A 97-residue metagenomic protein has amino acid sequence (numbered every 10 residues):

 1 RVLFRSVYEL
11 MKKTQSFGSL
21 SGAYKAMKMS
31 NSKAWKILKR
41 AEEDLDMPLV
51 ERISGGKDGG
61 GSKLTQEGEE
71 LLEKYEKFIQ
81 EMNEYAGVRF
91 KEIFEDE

Functional and structural regions predicted by a protein language model:
V2-L3: Short, small-residue-biased leader/transition segments that mark boundaries at the very start of proteins
T14-K25: Short helix-boundary/capping micro-motifs
K28-S30: Central "turn" residue of the DNA-binding helix-turn-helix
I37: Residues within the DNA-recognition helix of helix-turn-helix
R52-K77: Basic, amphipathic "hinge/linker" alpha-helix immediately C-terminal to the N-terminal HTH DNA-binding motif
E70-E97: Helix-turn-helix/homeodomain-like alpha-helical modules used for DNA recognition and transcription-factor dimerization
